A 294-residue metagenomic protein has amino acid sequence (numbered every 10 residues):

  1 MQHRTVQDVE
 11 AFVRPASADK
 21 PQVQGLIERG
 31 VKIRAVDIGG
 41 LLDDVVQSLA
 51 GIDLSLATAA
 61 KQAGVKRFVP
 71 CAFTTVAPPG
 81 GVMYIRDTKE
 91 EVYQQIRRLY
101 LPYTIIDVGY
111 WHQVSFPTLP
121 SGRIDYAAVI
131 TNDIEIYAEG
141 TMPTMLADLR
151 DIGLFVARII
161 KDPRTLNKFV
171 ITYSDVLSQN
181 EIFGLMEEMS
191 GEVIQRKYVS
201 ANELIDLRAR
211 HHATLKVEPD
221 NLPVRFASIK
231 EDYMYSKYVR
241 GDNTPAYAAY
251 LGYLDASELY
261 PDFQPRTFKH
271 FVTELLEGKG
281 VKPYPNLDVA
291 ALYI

Functional and structural regions predicted by a protein language model:
M1-Q24, R29, G40, A63 (+6 more regions): Oxidoreductase cofactor-interface core, primarily capturing Rossmann-like NAD(P)-dependent enzymes
V36: Cofactor-binding loops of NAD(P)H-dependent oxidoreductases, dominated by short-chain dehydrogenase/reductases
L42-S48: Short amphipathic alpha-helix with an adjacent loop that forms part of the alpha/beta core around
L49-L54: Short alpha-helical oligomerization interface
S55-A59, L185: A short acidic, amphipathic alpha-helical/loop segment
A59-T75: ADP-ribose/adenylate-binding Rossmann-like module
E203-I294: A hydrophobic C-terminal alpha-helical subdomain
